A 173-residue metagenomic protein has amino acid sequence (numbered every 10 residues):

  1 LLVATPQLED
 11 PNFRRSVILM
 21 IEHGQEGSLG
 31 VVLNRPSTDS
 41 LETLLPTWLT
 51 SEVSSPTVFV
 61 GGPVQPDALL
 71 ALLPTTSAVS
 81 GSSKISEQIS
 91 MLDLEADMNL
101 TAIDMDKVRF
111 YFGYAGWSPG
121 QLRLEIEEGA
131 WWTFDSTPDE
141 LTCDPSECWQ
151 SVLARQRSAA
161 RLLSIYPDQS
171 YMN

Functional and structural regions predicted by a protein language model:
L1-N173: A short aromatic-anchored loop/beta-hairpin motif
